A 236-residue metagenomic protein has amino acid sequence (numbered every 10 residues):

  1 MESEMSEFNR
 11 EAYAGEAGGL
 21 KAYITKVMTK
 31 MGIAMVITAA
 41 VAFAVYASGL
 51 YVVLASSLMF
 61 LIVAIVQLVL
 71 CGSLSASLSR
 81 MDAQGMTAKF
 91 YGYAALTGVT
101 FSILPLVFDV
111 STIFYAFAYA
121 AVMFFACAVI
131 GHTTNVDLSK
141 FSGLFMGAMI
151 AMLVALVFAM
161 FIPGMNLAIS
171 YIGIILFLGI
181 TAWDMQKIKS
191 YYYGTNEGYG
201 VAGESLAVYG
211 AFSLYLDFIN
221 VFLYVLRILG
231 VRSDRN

Functional and structural regions predicted by a protein language model:
M1-N236: A hydrophobic alpha-helical transmembrane-helix feature that marks the membrane cores and membrane-interface segments
